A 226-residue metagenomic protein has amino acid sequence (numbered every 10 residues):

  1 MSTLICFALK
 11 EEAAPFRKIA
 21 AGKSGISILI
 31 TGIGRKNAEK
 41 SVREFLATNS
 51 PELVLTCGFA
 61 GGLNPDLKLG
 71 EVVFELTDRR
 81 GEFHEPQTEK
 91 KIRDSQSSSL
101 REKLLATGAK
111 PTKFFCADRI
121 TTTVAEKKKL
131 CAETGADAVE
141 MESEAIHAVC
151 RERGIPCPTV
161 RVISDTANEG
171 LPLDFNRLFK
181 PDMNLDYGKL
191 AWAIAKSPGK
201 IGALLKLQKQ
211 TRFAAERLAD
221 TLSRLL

Functional and structural regions predicted by a protein language model:
T3, A14-L226: Glycine-rich phosphate- or other oxyanion-binding loops that anchor nucleotides, phosphorylated ligands
C6-K10: Gly/serine-rich nucleotide phosphate-binding loop at the start of the catalytic core of nucleotide/ADP-ribose-handling
